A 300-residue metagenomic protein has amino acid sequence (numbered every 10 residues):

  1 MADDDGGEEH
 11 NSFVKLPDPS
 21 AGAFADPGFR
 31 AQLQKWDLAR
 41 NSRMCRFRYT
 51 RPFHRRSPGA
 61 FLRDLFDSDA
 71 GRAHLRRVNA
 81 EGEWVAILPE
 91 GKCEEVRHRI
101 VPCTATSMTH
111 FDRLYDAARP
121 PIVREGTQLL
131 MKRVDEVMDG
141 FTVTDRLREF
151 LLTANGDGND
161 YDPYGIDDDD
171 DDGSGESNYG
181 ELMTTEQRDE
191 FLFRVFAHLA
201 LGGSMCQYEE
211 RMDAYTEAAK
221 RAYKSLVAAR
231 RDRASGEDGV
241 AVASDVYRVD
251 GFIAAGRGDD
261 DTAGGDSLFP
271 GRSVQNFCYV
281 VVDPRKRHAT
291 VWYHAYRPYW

Functional and structural regions predicted by a protein language model:
A2-E237, V242-A243: Extended, low-hydrophobicity segments enriched in charged/polar residues
R43, E237-Y247, N276-C278, R285-A289: Generic structural motif recognizing short loop/turn segments at the entrances and edges of beta-strands
A154, D168, R248-G251, Y293: Surface-exposed beta-strand edges and flanking loops
L226, R230, D250-I253, P284: Short leucine-rich amphipathic alpha-helical surface patches
R233-G264: Short helix/strand-capping turn motifs
I253-W300: Compact beta-sheet-dominated globular domain cores
